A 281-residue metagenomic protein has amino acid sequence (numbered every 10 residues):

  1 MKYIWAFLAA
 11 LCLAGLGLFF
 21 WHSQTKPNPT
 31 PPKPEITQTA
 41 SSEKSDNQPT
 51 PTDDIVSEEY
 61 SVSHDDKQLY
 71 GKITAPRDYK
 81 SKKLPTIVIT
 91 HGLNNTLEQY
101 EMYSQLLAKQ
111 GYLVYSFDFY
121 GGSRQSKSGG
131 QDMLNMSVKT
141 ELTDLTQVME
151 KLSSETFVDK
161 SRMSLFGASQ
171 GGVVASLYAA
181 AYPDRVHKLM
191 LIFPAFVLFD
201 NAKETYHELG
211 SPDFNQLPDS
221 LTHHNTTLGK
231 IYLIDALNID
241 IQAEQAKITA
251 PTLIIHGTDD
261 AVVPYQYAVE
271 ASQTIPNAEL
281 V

Functional and structural regions predicted by a protein language model:
E43-K80: N-terminal cap/lid segment of alpha/beta-hydrolase-fold proteins
L84, H91-N95: Active-site glycine-rich loops that stabilize anionic/oxyanionic intermediates across multiple enzyme folds
L106-S128: Conserved alpha/beta-hydrolase
L134-E155: Alpha/beta-hydrolase active-site loop
F157-S169: Alpha/beta-hydrolase fold nucleophile elbow
A181-L228: Hydrolase active-site cap/lid region
I248, I254-H256, D260: Short beta-strand/loop motif that positions the catalytic acidic residue of the alpha/beta-hydrolase fold
A250, P264-S272: Short alpha-helix in the alpha/beta-hydrolase fold that links the catalytic acid
